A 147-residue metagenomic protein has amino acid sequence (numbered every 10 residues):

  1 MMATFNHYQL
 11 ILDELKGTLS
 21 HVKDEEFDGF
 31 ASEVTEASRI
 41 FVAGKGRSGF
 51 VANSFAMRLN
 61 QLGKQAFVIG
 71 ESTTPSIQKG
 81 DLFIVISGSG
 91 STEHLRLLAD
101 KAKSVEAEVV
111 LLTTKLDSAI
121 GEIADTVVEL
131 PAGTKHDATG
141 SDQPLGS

Functional and structural regions predicted by a protein language model:
M1-S20: Generic N-terminal amphipathic, Lys/Arg-enriched alpha-helix
F5-N6, F30-A31, T73-P75: Short, flexible segments with low predicted structural confidence
H7, E26-G29, R47, L59: Short, contiguous, pocket-lining structural segments that sit at or immediately flank catalytic/ligand-binding sites
E14-V22, L62, L130: Change "in soluble alpha/beta enzymes" to "in soluble alpha/beta proteins
S20-E36: A short, well-structured juxtamembrane/interface segment
F41-K45, V51-S147: Glycine-rich phosphate-binding loops that contact phosphosugars or nucleotide phosphates
